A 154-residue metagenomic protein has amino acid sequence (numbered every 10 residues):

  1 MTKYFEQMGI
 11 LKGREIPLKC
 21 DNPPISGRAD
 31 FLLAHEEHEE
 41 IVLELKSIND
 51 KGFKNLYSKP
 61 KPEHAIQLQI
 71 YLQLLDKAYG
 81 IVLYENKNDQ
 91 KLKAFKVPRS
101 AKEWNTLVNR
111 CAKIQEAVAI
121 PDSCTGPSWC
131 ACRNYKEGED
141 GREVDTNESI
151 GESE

Functional and structural regions predicted by a protein language model:
M1-V42, S47-L56, P62: Metal-dependent nuclease catalytic cores that hydrolyze phosphodiester bonds in DNA/RNA, characterized by
N55-K61, I70, L74-E154: Metal-dependent nuclease catalytic regions and adjoining charged, substrate-binding loops involved in nucleic-acid end
